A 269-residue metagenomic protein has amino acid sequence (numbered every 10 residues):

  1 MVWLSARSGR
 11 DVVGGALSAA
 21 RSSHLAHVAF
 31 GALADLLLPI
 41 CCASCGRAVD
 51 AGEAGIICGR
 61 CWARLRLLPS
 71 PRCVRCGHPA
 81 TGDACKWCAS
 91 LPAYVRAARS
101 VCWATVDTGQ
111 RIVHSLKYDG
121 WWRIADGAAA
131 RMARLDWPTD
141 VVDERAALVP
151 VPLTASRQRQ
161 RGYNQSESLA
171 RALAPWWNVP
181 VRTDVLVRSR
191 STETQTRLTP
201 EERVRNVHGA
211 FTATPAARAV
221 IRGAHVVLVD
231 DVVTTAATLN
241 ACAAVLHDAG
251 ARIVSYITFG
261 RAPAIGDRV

Functional and structural regions predicted by a protein language model:
M1-D230, T234-V269: Glycine-rich phosphate/pyrophosphate-handling loop used in enzymes and phosphotransfer proteins
